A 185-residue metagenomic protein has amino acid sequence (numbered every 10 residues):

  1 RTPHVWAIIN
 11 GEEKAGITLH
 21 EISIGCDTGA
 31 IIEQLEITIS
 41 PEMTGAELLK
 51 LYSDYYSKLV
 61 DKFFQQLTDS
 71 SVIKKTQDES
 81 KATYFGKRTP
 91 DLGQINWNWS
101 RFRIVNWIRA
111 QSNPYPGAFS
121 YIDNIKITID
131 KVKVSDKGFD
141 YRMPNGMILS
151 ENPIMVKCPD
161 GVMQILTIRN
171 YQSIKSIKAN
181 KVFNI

Functional and structural regions predicted by a protein language model:
R1-Y84: Donor/substrate-binding cores of folate-linked one-carbon enzymes
G11-K14, Y55, D91, Q111-P114 (+1 more regions): Structured helix-beta-strand junction loops
A15-I17, L35, G93, I127 (+1 more regions): Change "...and in nucleic-acid phosphodiester-cleaving endonucleases..." to "...and in nucleic-acid processing enzymes
G29, T83-R88, T128-D130, F139-D140: Short, solvent-exposed polar/charged micro-motifs at secondary-structure junctions
I32, R88-P90, L149: Short, solvent-exposed coil/turn segments
K62-Y121: Active-site-lining helix/loop region of Rossmann-like oxidoreductase modules
N96-I185: An anion-binding loop in the catalytic cleft
